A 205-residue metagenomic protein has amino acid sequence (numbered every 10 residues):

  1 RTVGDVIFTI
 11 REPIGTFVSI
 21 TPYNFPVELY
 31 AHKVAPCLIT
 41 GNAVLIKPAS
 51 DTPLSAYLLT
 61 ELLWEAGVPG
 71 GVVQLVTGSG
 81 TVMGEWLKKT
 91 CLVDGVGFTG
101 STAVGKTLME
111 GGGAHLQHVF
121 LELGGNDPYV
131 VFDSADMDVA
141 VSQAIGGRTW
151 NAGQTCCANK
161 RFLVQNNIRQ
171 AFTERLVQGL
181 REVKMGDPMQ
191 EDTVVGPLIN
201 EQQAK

Functional and structural regions predicted by a protein language model:
R1-V139, D192: Rossmann-like NAD(P) dinucleotide-binding subdomain of oxidoreductase/dehydrogenase enzymes
K89-T90, G95, A103-K205: ALDH superfamily catalytic-core signature
